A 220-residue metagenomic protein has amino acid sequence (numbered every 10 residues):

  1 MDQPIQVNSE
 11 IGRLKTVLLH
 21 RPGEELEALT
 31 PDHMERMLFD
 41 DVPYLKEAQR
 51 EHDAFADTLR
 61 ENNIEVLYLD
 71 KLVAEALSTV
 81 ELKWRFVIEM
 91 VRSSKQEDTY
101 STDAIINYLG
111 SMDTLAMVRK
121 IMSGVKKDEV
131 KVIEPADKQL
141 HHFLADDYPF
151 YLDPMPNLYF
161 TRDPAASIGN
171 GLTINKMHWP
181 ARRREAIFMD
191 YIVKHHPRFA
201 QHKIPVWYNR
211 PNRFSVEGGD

Functional and structural regions predicted by a protein language model:
M1-D220: The feature marks the mature, well-folded catalytic cores of soluble enzymes
